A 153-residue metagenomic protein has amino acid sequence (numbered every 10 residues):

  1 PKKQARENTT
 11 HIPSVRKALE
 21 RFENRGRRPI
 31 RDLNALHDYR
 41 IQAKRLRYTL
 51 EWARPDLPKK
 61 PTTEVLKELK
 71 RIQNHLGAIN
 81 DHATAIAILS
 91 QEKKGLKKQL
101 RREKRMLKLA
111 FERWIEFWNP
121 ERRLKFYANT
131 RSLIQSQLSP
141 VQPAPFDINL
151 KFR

Functional and structural regions predicted by a protein language model:
P1-R153: Cationic, histidine-enriched alpha-helical/coil surfaces that engage anionic ligands
